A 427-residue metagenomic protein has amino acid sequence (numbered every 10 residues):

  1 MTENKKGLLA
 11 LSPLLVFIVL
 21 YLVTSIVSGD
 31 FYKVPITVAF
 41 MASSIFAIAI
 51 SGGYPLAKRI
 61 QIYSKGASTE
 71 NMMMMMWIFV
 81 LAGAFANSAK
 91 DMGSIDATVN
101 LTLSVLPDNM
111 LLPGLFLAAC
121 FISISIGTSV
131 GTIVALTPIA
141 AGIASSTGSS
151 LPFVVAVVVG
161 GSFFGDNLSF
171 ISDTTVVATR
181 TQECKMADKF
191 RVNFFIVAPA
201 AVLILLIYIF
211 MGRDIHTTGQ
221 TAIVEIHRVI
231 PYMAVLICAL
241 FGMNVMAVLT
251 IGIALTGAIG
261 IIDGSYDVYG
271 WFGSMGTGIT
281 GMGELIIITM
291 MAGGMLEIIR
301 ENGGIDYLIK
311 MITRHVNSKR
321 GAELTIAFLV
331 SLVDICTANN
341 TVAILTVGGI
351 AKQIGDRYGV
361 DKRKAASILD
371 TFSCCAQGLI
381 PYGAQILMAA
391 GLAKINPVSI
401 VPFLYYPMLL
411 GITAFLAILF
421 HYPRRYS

Functional and structural regions predicted by a protein language model:
N4-K6, I26-A39, G66-E70, T102-P107 (+4 more regions): Interfacial loop-to-helix junctions that mark the boundaries of transmembrane helices in multi-pass membrane
L8-L20, Y32-G52, M75-L81, H227-C238 (+3 more regions): Hydrophobic mid-bilayer segments of alpha-helices in multi-pass membrane transport proteins, especially secondary
T37, M41, A49, I60-G93 (+6 more regions): Core transmembrane alpha-helical segments of multi-pass membrane transporters/permeases
Y54-L56, S68-M72, D91, G148-P152 (+6 more regions): Juxtamembrane helix-boundary/capping and inter-helix hinge elements in multi-pass membrane proteins
T69-M75, N100-A118, A144-V154, A198 (+5 more regions): Membrane-interfacial loop-to-helix junctions in multi-pass transporters
M76-F85, L106-I139, T313-I350, L369: Hydrophobic alpha-helical transmembrane segments of multi-pass integral membrane proteins, predominantly secondary
N109-I122, G148-G165, G321-D334, Y358-L379 (+2 more regions): Alpha-helical transmembrane segments of multi-pass membrane proteins
G160-F163, N167-A222, H227, L379 (+1 more regions): Juxtamembrane and boundary regions of transmembrane helices in multi-pass small-molecule transporters and channels
